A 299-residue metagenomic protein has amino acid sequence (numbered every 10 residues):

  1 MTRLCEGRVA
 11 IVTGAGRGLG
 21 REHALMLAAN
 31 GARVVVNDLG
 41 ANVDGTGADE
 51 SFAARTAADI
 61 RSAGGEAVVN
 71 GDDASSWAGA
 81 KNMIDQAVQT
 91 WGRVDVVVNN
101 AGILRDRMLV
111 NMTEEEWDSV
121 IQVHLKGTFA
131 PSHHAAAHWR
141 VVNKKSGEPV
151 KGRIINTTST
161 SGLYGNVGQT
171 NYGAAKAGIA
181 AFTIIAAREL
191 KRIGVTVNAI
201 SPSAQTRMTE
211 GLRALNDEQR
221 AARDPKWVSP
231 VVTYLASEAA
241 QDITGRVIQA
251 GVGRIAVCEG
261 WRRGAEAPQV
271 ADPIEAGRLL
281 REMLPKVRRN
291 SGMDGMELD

Functional and structural regions predicted by a protein language model:
T2-V36: Canonical Rossmann dinucleotide-binding motif of NAD(H)/NADP(H)-dependent dehydrogenases/reductases, specifically
G20, S132, A175: Active-site helix of classical SDR
E50, A54, G71-N82, E114: The beta1-alpha1 cofactor-binding region of Rossmann-like NAD(H)/NADP(H)-dependent oxidoreductases
M108-L109, E116-I121: Substrate-binding pocket helix/loop in short-chain dehydrogenase/reductase
S132-H133, I184: A short, exposed helix-loop element centered on a Lys and neighboring polar residues
S159: Residue(s) in the substrate-gating loop at a strand-loop-helix junction that position the organic substrate next
A199, E218-D299: C-terminal helical subdomain
